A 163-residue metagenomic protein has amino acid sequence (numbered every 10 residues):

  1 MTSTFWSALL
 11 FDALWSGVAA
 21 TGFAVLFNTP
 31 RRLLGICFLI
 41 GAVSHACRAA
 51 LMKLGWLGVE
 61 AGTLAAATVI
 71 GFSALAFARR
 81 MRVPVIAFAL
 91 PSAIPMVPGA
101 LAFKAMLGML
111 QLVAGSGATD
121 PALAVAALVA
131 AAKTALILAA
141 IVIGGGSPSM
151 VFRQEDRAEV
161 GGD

Functional and structural regions predicted by a protein language model:
M1-A76, V83-V85, A89, A93-V97 (+2 more regions): Alpha-helical transmembrane segments and their membrane-interface boundaries that form or gate the permeation pathway
